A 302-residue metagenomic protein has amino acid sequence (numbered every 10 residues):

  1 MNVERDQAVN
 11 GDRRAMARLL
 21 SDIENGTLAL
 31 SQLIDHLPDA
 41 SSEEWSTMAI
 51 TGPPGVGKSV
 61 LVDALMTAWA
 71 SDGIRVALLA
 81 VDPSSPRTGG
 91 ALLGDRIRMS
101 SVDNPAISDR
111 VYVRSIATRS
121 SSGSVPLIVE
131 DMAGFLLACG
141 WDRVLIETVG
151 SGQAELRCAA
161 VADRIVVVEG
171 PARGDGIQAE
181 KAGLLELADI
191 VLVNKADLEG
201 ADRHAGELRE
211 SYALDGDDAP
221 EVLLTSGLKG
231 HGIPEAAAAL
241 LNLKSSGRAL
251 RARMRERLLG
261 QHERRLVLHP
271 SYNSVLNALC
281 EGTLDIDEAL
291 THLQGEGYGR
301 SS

Functional and structural regions predicted by a protein language model:
V3-V56, L65-A154, C158-V167: Nucleotide-state-sensitive switch-loop elements of NTP-binding domains
E24, L28, I74, G170 (+7 more regions): Non-catalytic alpha-helical coupling and interface elements of nucleotide-dependent molecular machines and regulators
L61: Hydrophobic positions on the alpha1 helix immediately C-terminal to the Walker A/P-loop
P86-G90, G123-S124, L156, G176 (+3 more regions): Switch/connector loops and helix/strand junctions flanking conserved nucleotide-binding motifs in nucleotide-processing
L93-M99, A162-D163, L184-L185, R209-S211 (+1 more regions): Short, hinge-like loop/turn segments at secondary-structure boundaries
T148-A188, V193, L198-E207: Conserved P-loop NTPase nucleotide-binding/switch module
I190, A196-K244: Canonical P-loop GTPase G-domain recognition
E235-S302: Long, well-ordered amphipathic alpha-helical subdomains in the mid-to-C-terminal portions of large enzyme subunits
